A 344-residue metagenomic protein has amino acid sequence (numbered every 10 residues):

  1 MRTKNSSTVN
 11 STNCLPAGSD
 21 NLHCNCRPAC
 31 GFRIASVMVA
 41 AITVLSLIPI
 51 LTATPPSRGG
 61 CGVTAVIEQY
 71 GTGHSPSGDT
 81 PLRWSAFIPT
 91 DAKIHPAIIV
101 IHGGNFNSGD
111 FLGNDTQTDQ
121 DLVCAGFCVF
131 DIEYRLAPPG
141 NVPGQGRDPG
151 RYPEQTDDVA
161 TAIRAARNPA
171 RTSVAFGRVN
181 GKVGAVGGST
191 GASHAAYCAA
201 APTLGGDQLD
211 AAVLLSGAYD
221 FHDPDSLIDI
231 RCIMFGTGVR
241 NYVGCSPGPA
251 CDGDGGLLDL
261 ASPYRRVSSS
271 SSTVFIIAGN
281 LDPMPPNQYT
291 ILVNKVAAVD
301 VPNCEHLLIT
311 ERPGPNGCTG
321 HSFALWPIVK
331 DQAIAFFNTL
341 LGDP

Functional and structural regions predicted by a protein language model:
G60-A92: N-terminal cap/lid segment of alpha/beta-hydrolase-fold proteins
D91-I94, I98-D121: Short, surface-exposed "cap/lid" segments of acyl-processing enzymes
V100-G103, D131, I276: Structural cue for short, hydrophobic secondary-structure segments
D110-T118, F130-G181, S322-I328: Catalytic nucleophile-loop/oxyanion-hole region of alpha/beta-hydrolase and closely related hydrolase-like folds
V142, F275-I277, T290-V293, A297-P344: C-terminal catalytic histidine-bearing segment of alpha/beta-hydrolase fold enzymes
R164-I228: Primarily recognizes the serine-hydrolase "nucleophile elbow" in alpha/beta-hydrolase and SGNH/GDSL folds
G217-A218, H222-R266: Mobile cap/lid helix-loop segments that gate and shape the active-site cleft of serine hydrolases
P283-T290: Conserved alpha/beta-hydrolase "acid-adjacent" motif
